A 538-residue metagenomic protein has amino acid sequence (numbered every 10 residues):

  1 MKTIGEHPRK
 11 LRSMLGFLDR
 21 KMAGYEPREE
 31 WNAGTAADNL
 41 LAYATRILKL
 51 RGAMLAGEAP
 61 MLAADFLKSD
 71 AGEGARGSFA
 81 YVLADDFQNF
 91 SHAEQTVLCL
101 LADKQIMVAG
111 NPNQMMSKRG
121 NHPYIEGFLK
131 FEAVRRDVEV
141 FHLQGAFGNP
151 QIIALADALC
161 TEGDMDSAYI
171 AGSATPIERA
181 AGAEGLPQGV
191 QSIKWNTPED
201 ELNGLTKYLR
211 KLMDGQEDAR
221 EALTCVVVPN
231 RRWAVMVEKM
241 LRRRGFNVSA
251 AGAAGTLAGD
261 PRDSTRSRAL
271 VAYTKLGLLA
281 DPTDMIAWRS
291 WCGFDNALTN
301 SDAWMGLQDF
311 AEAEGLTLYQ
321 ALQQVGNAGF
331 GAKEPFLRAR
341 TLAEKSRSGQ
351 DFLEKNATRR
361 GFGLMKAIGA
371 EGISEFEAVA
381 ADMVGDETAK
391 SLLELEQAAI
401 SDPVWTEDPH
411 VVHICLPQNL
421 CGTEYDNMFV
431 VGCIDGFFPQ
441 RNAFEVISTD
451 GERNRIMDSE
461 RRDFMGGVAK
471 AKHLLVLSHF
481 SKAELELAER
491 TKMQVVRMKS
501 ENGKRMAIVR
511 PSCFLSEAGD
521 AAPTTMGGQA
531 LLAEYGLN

Functional and structural regions predicted by a protein language model:
M1-L83, H92-V97, G172-S173, L186-G189 (+1 more regions): Accessory N-terminal region flanking or inserted into the helicase ATPase core in nucleic-acid motor proteins
Q95-K194: Conserved RecA-like helicase ATPase core segment that couples NTP binding/hydrolysis to strand translocation
A133-R135, E217-S348: ATPase/helicase motor core of nucleic-acid motors
H142-G145, Q188-T197, E201-R262, A272 (+2 more regions): Conserved RecA-like ASCE P-loop NTPase motor core of nucleic-acid helicases/translocases
E217, A321-N427, D435-R441, G503 (+3 more regions): Accessory C-terminal helicase-associated subdomains
I434-N538: C-terminal accessory regions
